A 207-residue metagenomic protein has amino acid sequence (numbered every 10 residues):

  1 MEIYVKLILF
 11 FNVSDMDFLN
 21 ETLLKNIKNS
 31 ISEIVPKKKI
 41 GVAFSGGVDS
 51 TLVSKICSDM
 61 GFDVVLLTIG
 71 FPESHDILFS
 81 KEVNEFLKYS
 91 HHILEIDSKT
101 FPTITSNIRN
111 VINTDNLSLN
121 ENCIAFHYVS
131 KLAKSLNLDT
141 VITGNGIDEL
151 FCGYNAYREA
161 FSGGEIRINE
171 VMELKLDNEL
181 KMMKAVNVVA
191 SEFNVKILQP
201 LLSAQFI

Functional and structural regions predicted by a protein language model:
M1-S14: N-terminal segments that mediate ammonia production and transfer in glutamine-dependent amidotransferase systems
D15-I207: ATP-dependent adenylate-handling active sites, centered on carboxylate activation for C-N bond formation
